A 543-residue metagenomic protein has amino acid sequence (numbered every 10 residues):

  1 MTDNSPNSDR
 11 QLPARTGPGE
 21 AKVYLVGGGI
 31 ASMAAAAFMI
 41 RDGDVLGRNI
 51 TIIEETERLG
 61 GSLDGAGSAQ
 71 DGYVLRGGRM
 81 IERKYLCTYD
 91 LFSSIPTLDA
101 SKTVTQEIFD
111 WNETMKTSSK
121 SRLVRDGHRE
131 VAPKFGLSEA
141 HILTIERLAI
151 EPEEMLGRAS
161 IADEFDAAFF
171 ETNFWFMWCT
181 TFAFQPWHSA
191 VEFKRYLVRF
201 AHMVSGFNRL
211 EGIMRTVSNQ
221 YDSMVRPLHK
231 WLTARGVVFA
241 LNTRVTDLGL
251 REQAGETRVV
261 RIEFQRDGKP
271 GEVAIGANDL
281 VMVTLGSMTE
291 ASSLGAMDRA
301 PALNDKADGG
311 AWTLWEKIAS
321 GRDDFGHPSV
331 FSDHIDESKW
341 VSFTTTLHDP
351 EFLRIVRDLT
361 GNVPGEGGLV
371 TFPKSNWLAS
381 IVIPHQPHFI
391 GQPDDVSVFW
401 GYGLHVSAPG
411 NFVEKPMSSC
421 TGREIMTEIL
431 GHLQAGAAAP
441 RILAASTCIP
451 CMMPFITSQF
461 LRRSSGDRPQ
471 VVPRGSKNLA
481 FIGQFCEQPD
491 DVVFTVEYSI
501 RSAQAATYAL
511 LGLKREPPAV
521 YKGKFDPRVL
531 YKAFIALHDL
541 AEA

Functional and structural regions predicted by a protein language model:
M1-V23, R41-N49, L530-A543: Extreme N-terminal leader/targeting segments of oxidoreductases
G27-I30: Glycine-rich Rossmann-fold phosphate-binding loop(s) that bind the pyrophosphate of adenine dinucleotide cofactors
I40-S68: Glycine-rich FAD pyrophosphate-binding loop
Q70-F109: Conserved FAD-binding subdomain of flavin-dependent enzymes
L98-H202, M214-R215: Rossmann-like flavin
V198-L280, L285-G286, D298-R299, N304-W312: Helical element adjacent to the flavin cofactor pocket in flavoenzyme catalytic cores
A201-M214, N278-L280, L285-R501, Y508-K522: C-terminal segments that line or cap access tunnels to active or ligand-binding sites in enzymes and enzyme-associated
A509-A543: Active-site-proximal substrate-binding core of FAD-dependent oxidoreductases
